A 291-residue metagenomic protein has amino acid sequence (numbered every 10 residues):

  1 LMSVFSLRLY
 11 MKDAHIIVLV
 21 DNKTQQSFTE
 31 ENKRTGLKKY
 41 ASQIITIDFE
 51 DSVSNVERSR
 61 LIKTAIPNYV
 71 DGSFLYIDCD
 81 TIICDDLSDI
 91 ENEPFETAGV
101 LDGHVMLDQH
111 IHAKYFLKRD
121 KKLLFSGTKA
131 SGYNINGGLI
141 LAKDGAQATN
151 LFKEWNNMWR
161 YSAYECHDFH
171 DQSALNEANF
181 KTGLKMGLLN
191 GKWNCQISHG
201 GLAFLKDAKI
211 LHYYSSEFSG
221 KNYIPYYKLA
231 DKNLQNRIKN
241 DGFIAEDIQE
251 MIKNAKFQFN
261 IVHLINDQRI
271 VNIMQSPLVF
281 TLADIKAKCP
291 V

Functional and structural regions predicted by a protein language model:
L1-V291: Glycosyltransferase catalytic domains, chiefly GT-A lineage
